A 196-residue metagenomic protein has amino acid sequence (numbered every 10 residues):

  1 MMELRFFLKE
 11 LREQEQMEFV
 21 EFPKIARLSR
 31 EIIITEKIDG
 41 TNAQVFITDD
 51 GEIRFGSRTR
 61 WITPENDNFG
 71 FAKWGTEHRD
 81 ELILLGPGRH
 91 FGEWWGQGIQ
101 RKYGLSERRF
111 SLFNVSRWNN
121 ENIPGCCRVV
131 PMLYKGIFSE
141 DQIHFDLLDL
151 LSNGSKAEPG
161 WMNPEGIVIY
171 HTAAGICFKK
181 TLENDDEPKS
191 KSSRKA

Functional and structural regions predicted by a protein language model:
M1-A196: Core nucleotide-handling region used for phosphoryl-transfer chemistry
